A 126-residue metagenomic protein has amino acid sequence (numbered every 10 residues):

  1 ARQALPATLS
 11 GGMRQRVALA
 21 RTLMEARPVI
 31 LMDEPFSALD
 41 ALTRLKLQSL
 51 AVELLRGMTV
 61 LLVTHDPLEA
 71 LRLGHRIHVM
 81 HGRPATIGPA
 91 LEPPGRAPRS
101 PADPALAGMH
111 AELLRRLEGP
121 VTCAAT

Functional and structural regions predicted by a protein language model:
A4-A7, E25: Conserved signature/switch motifs of ABC ATPase nucleotide-binding domains
S10-R16: ABC ATPase nucleotide-binding domain "signature motif"
I30-E34: Catalytic Walker B motif of ABC-type/P-loop ATPase nucleotide-binding domains
R44-G57: Helical segment within the ABC ATPase nucleotide-binding domain
G57-V63: Conserved H-loop
R72-V79: Conserved catalytic segment of ABC-fold P-loop ATPases
G82-E112: Conserved beta-strand-loop-alpha-helix hinge in the C-terminal portion of ABC ATPase nucleotide-binding domains
